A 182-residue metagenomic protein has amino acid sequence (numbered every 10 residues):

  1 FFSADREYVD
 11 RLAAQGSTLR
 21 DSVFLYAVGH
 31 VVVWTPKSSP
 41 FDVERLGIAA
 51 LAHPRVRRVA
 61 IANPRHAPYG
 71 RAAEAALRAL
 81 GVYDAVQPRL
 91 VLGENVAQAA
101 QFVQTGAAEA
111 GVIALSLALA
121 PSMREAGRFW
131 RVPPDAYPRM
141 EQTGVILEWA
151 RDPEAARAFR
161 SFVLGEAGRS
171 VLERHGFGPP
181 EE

Functional and structural regions predicted by a protein language model:
F1-G29, W34-E182: Exported/periplasmic ABC-transporter solute-binding proteins
